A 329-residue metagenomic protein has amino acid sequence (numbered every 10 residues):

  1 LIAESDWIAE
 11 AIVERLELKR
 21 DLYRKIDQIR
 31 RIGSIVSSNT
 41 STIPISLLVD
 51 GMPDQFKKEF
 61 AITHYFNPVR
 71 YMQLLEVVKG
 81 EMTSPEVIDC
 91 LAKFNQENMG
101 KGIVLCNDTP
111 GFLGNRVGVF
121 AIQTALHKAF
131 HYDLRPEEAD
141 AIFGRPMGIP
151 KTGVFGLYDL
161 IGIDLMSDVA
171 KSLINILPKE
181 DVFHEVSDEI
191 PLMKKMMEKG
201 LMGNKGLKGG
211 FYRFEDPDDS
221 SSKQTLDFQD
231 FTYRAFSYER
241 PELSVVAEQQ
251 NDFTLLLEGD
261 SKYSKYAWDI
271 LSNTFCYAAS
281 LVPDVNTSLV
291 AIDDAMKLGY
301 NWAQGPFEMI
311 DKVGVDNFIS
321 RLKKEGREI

Functional and structural regions predicted by a protein language model:
L1-I329: N-terminal glycine-rich phosphate-binding loop for ADP-containing cofactors
